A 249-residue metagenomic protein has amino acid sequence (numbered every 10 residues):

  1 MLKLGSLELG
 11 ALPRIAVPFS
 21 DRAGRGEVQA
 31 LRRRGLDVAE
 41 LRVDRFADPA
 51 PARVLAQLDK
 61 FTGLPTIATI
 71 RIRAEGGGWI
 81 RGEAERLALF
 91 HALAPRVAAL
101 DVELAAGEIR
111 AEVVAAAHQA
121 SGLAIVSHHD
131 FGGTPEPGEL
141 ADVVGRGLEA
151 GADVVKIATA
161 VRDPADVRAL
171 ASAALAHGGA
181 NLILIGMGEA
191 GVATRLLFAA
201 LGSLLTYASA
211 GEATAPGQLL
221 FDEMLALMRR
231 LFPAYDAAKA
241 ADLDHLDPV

Functional and structural regions predicted by a protein language model:
M1-F19, I70-G77, A116-D130: N-terminal small/glycine-rich loop or linker at the start of catalytic domains across soluble metabolic enzymes
M1-G26, P233-V249: N-terminal amphipathic alpha-helix/helix-capping segment at the start of soluble metabolic enzymes
A11-I15, G35-D37, T62-T66, R96-A98 (+3 more regions): Short, well-ordered coil/turn segments that N-cap beta-strands
P18, V38-D48, T69, W79 (+6 more regions): Catalytic beta/alpha-barrel core
F19-R34, R81-A92, E136-R146: Short, acidic/polar
V28-G35, A50-T66, A88-P95, A111-S121 (+1 more regions): Acidic (Asp/Glu)-rich catalytic clusters
L64-R71, T214: Active-site cofactor/substrate anionic-group-binding motifs, chiefly glycine- and Lys/Arg-rich phosphate-binding loops
A105-V249: Catalytic alpha/beta core domains of metabolic enzymes, predominantly
